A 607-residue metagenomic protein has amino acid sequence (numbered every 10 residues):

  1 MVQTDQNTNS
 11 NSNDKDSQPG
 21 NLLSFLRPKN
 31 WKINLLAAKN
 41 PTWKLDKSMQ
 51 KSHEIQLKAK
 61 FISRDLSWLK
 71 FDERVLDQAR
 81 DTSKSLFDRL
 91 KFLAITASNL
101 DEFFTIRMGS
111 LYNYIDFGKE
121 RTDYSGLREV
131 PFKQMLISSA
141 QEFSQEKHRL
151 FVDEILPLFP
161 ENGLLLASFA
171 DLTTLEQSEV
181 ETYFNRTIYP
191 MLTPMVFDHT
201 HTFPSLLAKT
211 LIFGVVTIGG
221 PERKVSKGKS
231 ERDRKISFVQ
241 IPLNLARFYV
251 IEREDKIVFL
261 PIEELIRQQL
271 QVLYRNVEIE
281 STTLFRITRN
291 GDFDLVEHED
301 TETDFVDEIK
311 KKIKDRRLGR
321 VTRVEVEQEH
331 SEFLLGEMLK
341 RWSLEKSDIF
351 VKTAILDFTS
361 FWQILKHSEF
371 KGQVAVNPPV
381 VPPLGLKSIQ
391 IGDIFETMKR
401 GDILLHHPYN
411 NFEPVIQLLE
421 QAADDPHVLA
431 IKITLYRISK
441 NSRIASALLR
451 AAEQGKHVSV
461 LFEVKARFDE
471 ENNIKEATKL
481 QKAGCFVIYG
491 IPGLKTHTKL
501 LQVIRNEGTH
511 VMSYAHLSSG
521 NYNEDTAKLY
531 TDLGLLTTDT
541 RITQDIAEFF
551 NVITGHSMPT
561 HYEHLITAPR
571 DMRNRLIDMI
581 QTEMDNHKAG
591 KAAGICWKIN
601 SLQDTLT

Functional and structural regions predicted by a protein language model:
V2-D5, P19-I595, D604: N-terminal localization/anchoring segments of enzymes in phospholipid and broader phosphate metabolism
N9-K15, N34: Asparagine/serine/threonine-enriched low-complexity, disordered tracts, especially those forming N-linked glycosylation
I599-S601: Ordered core of a single globular domain
